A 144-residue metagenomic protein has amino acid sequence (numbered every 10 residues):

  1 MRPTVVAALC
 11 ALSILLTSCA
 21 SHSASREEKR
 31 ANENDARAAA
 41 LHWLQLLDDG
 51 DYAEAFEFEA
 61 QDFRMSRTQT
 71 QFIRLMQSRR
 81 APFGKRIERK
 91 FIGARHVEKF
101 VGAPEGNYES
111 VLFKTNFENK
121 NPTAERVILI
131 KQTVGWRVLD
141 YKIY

Functional and structural regions predicted by a protein language model:
M1-T4: Positively charged n-region of N-terminal signal peptides that target proteins for export
A7-T17: Bacterial N-terminal signal peptides
C19-D49: Short, low-complexity N-terminal intrinsically disordered segments enriched in polar/charged residues
R26-A31, L41-H42, F58-R64, K114-N116: Second-shell loop/turn segments in exported
R37-A38, A53-N107: Short solvent-exposed beta->alpha transition segments
A94-Y144: Exposed beta-sheet edge and beta->alpha loop/turn motif
